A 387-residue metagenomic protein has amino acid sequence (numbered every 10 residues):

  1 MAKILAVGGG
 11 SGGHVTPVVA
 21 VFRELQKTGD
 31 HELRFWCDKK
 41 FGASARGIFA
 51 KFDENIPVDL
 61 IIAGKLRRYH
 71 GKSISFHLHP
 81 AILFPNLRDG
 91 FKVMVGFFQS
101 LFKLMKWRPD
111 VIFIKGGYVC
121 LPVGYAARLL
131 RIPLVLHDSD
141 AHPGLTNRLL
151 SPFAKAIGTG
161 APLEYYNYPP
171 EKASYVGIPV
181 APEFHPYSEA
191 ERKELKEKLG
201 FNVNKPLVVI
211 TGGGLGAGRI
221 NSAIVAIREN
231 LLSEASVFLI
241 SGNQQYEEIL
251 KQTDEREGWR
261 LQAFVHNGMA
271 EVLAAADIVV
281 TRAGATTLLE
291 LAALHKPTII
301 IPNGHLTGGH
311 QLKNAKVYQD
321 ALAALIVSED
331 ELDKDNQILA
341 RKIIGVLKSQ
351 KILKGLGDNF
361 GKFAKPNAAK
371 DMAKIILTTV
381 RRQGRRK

Functional and structural regions predicted by a protein language model:
H14-L25: Short amphipathic alpha-helix
Q26, D30, F35-C37, F41-F52 (+9 more regions): Donor-nucleotide binding loops and adjacent catalytic segments primarily of GT-B fold Leloir glycosyltransferases
A50-D53, F98-F113, L121-V135, R148 (+2 more regions): Glycosyltransferases and closely related glycan-assembly transferases that use nucleotide-activated donors
N55-I56, R128-A190, F201: Active-site-proximal region of nucleotide-activated glycan assembly enzymes, centered on histidine/acidic-rich loops
N55-R108: Phosphate/nucleotide-donor binding subsite
P109-V111, A274-L289, K296-P297: Acidic donor-binding loop of glycosyltransferase active sites
E197, G345, I352-P366: A short, well-ordered alpha-helix in the C-terminal region of glycosyltransferases
G345, K365-K387: C-terminal alpha-helical cap of glycosyltransferases
